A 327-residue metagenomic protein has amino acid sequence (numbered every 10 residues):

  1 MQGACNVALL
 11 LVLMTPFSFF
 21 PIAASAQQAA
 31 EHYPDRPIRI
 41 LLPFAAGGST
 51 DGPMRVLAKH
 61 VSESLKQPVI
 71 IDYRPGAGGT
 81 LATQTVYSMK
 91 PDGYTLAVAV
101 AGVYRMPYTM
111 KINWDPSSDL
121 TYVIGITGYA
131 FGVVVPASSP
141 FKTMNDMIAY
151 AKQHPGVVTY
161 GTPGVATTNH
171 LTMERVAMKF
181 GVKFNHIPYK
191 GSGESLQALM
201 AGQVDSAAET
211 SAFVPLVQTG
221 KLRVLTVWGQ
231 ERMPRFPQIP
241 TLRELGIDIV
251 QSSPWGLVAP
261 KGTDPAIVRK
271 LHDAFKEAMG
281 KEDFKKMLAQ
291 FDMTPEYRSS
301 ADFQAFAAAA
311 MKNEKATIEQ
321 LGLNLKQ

Functional and structural regions predicted by a protein language model:
M1-D35, L325-Q327: Short, low-complexity disordered leader/linker segments with a strong preference for bacterial N-terminal type II
A26-D119, V157, F180-E209, L216 (+2 more regions): N-terminal (or domain-start) structured segment
D35-P37, M178-V182, P265-Q327: An extracytoplasmic/periplasmic, membrane-proximal ligand-sensing/linker region
S88-Y94, Y108-E194, L242-I247, S252-M287: Hinge/capping helix and adjacent helix->loop/strand transition within the periplasmic-binding protein
V98-V103, T162, S192, A208-V214 (+3 more regions): Beta->alpha turn/N-cap motifs
G102-K111, R175-K179, S206-P237, K315: A ligand-binding cleft/hinge motif common to bilobed small-molecule-binding domains
